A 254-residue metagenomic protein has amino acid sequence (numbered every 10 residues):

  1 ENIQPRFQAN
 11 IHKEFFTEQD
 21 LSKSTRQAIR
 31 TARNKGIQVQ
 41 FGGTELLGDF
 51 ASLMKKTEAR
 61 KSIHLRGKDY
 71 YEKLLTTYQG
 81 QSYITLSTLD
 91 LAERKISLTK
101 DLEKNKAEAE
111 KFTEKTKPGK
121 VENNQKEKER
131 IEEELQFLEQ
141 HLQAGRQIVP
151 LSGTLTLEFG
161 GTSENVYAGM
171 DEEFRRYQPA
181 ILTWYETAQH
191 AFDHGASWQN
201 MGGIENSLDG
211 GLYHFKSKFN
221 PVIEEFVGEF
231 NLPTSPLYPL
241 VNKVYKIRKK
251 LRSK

Functional and structural regions predicted by a protein language model:
E1, R146-G153, L157-F219: Acyl-donor binding region in acyl/amide transferases
E1-F16, H194-K254: Active-site/acyl-donor-binding loops of N-acyltransferases
E1-R175: A conserved beta-strand-loop-helix scaffold within acyl/acetyltransferase catalytic domains
A32-G36, I63-R66, A109-T113, P179-L182 (+3 more regions): Glycine-rich loops and low-complexity Gly/Arg-rich segments that provide flexible linkers or classic glycine-based
Q38-G43, D69-K73, T116-G119, W184-A188 (+3 more regions): Short C-terminal domain-edge/linker segments immediately following a structured domain
G42-L47, K73-Y78, V121-N124, A191-D193 (+3 more regions): Low-complexity, flexible helical/coil segments
S52-K56, K73-Q81, R94-L102, Q189 (+3 more regions): Short amphipathic alpha-helical patches
